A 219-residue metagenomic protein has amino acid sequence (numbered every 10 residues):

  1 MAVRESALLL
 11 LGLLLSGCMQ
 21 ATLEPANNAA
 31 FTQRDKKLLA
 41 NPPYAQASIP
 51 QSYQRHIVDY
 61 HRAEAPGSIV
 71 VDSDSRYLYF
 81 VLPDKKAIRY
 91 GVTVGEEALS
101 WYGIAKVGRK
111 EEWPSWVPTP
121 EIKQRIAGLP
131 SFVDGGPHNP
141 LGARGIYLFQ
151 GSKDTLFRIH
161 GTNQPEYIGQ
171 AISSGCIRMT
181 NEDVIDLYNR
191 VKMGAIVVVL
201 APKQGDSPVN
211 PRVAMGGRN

Functional and structural regions predicted by a protein language model:
M1-A7: Bacterial N-terminal signal peptides that target proteins for export
L11-N219: N-terminal pre-domains immediately preceding structured catalytic cores
